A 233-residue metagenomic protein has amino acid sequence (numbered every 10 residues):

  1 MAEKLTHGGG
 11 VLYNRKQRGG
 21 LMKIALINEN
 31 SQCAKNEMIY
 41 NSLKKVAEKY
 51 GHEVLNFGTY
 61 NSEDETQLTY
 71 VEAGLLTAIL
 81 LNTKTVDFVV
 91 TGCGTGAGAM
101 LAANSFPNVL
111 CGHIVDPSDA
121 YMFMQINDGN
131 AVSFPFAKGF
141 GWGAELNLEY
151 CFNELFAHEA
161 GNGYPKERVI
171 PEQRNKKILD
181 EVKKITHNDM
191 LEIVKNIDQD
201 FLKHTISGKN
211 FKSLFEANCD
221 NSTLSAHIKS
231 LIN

Functional and structural regions predicted by a protein language model:
K4-L21: Short, Lys/Arg-enriched N-terminal segments with co-localized hydrophobic residues within the first ~10-30 amino acids
K23-V46: N-terminal beta1-alpha1 ligand-phosphate binding loop
Q32-K35, Y121-A217, N221: C-terminal binding/interaction regions
N36, G74, G96-A102: Short glycine/serine/threonine-rich phosphate/pyrophosphate-binding segments that cradle anionic phosphate groups
G51-T66: A short beta-strand-loop structural module common to alpha/beta enzyme folds
Y70-F88: Short, structured active-site "lid" loops
V86-G92, V109-C111: A short, small-residue-rich loop immediately preceding and capping a beta-strand
G98-C111, V115-D116: Short Gly/Thr/Asp-enriched flexible loops that form oxyanion-binding sites at enzyme active sites
